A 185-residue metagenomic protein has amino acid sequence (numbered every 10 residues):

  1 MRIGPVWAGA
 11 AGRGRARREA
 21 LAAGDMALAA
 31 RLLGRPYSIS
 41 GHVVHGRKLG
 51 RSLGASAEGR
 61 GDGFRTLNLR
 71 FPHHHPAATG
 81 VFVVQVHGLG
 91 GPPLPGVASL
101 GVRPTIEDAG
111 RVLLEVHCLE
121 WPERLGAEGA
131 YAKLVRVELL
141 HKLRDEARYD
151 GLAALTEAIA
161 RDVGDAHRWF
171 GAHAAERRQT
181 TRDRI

Functional and structural regions predicted by a protein language model:
M1-G34: Contiguous mid-protein beta-loop-alpha structural module that forms a pocket-lining wall or clamp of enzyme active
M1-P5, S40, G46: Conserved beta-strand termini and adjacent loop/short-helix elements that scaffold enzyme active sites in alpha/beta
A30, S40, P93-P95: Acidic/polar loop patches that form or flank catalytic/metal-binding clefts of enzymes that bind anionic ligands
G46-I185: Phosphate/ribose-recognition catalytic cores of enzymes acting on nucleotide-derived substrates
